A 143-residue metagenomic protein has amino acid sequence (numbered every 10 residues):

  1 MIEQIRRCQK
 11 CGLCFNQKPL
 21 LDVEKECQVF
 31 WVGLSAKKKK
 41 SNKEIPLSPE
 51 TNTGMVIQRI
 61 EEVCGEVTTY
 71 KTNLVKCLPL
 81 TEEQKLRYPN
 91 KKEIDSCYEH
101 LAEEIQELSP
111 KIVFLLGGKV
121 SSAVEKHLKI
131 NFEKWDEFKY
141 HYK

Functional and structural regions predicted by a protein language model:
M1-Y142: A polyanion-binding, active-site-adjacent surface
